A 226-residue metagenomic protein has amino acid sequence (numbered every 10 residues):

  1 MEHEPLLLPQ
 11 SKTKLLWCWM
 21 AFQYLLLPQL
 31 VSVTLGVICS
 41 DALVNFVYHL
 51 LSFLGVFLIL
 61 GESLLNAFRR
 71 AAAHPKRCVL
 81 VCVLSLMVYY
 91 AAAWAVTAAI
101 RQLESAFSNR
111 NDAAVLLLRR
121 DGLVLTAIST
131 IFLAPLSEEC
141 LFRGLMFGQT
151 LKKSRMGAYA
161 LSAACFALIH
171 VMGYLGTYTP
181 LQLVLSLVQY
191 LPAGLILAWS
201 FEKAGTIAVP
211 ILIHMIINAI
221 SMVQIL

Functional and structural regions predicted by a protein language model:
E2-L25, S63-A95, K152-G157: Interfacial transmembrane-helix boundary/kink motif in multi-pass membrane proteins
L15-S63, N109-L117, L125: Alpha-helical transmembrane segments in multi-pass membrane proteins
W17-Q29, F46-L54, C82-Y90, W94 (+6 more regions): Alpha-helical transmembrane spans of integral membrane proteins, capturing the lipid-embedded, hydrophobic core of TM
Q29-C39, I100, V171-T177: Juxtamembrane "helix-exit" motif on the non-cytosolic side of transmembrane helices
T34-A42, R101-S108, T150-A160: Membrane interface segments of multi-pass transport proteins and intramembrane proteases
F57-A67, S200-A204: Structural signal for the C-terminal ends of transmembrane alpha-helices and the immediately following loop
L65-A134: Juxtamembrane helix-loop-helix connectors linking adjacent transmembrane helices in multi-pass membrane enzymes
Y90, W94, L123-L226: Transmembrane helix-loop-helix hairpins at the membrane interface of multi-pass integral membrane proteins
